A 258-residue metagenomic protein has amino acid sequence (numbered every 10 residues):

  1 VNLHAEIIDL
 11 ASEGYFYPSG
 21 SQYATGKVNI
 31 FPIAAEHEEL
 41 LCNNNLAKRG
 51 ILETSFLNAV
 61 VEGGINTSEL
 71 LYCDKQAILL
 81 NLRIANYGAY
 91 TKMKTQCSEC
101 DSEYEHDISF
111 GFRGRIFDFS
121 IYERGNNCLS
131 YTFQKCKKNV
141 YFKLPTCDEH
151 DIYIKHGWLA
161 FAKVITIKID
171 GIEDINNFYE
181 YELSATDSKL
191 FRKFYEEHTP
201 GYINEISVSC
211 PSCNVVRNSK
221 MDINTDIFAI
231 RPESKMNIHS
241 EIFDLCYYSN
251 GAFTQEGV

Functional and structural regions predicted by a protein language model:
V1-Y90, K94-V258: An amphipathic, hydrophobic-aromatic interaction surface with interspersed Lys/Arg that forms lipid/phosphate-bearing
